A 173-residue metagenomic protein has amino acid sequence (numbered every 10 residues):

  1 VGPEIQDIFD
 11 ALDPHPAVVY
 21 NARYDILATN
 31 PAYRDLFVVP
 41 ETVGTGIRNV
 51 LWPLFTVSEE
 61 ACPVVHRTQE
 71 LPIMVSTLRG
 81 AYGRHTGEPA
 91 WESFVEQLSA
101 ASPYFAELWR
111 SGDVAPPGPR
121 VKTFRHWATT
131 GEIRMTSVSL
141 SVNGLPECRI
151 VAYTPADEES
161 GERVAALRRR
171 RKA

Functional and structural regions predicted by a protein language model:
P3-A173: Hydrophobic protein-protein interaction segments
